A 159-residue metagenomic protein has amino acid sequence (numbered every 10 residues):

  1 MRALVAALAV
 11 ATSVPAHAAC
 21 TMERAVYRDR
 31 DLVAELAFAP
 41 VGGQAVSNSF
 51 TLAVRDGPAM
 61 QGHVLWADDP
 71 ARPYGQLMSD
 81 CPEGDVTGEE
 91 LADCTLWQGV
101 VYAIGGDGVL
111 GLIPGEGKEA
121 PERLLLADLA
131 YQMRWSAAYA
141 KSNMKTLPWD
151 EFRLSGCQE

Functional and structural regions predicted by a protein language model:
M1-A7: Sec-dependent signal peptide recognition, specifically the positively charged N-region followed immediately by
A11-P15: N-terminal signal peptide c-region/cleavage motif recognized by signal peptidases
H17-A19: Boundary of Sec targeting at the N-terminus
E23-S49: Short, solvent-exposed loop/hinge segments that bridge or flank secondary-structure elements
V26-D29, L36, T87-C94, V100-G105 (+1 more regions): Extracellular/mature segments of secreted proteins
V33-A37, V54-V64, V86-E89, Y102 (+2 more regions): Short, surface-exposed beta-strand/loop "edge" segments at domain boundaries and coil↔beta transitions
V41, A45-D93, W97, S155-E159: Central antiparallel beta-sheet cores of small beta-barrel/beta-sandwich binding domains
I104-E159: Glycine-rich, aromatic-bearing surface loops/beta-hairpins
